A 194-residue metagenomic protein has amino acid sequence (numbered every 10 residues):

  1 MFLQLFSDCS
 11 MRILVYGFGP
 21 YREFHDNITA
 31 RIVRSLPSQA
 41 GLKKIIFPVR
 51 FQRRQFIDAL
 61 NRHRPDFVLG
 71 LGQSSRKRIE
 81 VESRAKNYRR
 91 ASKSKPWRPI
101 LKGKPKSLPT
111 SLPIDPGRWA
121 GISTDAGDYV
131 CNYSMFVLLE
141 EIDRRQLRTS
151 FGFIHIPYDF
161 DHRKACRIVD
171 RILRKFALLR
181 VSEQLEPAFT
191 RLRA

Functional and structural regions predicted by a protein language model:
F2-Y129, L138-F151, P157, H162-A177 (+1 more regions): N-terminal catalytic or cofactor-binding beta/alpha core of small enzyme domains
S134: Active-site Tyr-X1-5-Lys
